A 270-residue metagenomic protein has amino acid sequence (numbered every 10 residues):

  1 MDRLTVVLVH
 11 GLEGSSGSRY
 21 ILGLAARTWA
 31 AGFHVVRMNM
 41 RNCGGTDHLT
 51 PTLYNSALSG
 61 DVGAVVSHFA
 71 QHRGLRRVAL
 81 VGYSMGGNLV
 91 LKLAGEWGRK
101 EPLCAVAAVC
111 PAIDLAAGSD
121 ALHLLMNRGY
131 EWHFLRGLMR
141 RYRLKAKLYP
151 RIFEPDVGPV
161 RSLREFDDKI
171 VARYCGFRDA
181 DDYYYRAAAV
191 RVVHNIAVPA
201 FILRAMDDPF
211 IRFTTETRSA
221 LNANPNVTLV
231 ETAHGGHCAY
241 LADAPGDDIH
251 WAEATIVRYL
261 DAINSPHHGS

Functional and structural regions predicted by a protein language model:
R3-G11: Short beta-strand element of the alpha/beta-hydrolase
G14-G17, A25-L49: Conserved alpha/beta-hydrolase
R27, R41-A79: Catalytic nucleophile-loop/oxyanion-hole region of alpha/beta-hydrolase and closely related hydrolase-like folds
Q71-C175: Alpha/beta-hydrolase-fold enzymes
K169-V192: Active-site nucleophile elbow and catalytic-triad environment of alpha/beta-hydrolase enzymes
I196, I202-R204: Short beta-strand/loop motif that positions the catalytic acidic residue of the alpha/beta-hydrolase fold
M206, F210-T228: Conserved loop-alpha-helix segment in the C-terminal half of the alpha/beta-hydrolase fold that carries the catalytic
A233-S270: Catalytic active-site module of serine/aspartate enzymes centered on a nucleophile-bearing elbow/loop
